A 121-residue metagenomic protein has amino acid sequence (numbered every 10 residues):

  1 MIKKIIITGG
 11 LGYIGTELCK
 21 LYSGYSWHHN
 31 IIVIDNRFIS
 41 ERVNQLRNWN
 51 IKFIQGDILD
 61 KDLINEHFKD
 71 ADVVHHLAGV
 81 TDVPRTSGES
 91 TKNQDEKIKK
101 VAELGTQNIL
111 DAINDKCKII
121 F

Functional and structural regions predicted by a protein language model:
K4, D72-V73, K118: Structural motif
K4-W27: N-terminal Rossmann NAD(P)H-binding glycine-rich loop of SDR-like oxidoreductase domains
G10, R37, I58: Hydrophobic pocket-lining residues within nucleotide cofactor-binding pockets
W27-F38: Conserved glycine-rich Rossmann-like NAD(P)H-binding loop of the short-chain dehydrogenase/reductase
S40-L46: Acidic helix N-cap motif at the loop->helix transition within catalytic regions of sugar-transfer enzymes
L46-F53: A short helix-to-beta-strand connector/capping loop
I51, I58-V101: NAD(P)H-binding glycine-rich loop region in Rossmannoid oxidoreductase-like domains and their noncatalytic homologs
L104-F121: Conserved Rossmann-fold NAD(P)-dependent oxidoreductase catalytic core, especially the SDR/UDP-sugar
